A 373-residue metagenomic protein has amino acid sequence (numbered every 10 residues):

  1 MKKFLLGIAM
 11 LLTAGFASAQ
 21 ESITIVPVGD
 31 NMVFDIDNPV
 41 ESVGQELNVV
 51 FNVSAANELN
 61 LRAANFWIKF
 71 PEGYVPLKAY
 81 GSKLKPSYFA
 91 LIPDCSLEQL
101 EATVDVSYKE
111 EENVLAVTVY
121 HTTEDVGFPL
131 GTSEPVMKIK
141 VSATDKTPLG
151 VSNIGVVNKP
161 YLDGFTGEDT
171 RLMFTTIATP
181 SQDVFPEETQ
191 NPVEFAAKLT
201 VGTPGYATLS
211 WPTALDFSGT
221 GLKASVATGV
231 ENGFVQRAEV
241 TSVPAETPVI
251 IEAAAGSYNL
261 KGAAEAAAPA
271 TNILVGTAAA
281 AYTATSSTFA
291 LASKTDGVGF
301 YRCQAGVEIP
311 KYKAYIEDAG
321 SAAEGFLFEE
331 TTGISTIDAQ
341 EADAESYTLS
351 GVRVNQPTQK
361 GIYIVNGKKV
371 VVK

Functional and structural regions predicted by a protein language model:
M1-S22: Bacterial Sec-dependent N-terminal signal peptides
K2, T247-I251, I362-V365: Short hydrophobic/aromatic-rich beta-strand motifs
Q20-A196, G299, E308, Y312-A314 (+1 more regions): Acidic, low-complexity intrinsically disordered segments
E41-Q45, T103-V114, G202-T203, A227-N232 (+3 more regions): Short, ordered beta-strand-loop transition motifs
F51, F66, I139, V249 (+4 more regions): Terminal processing/anchoring signals of secreted or surface-associated proteins and related intramolecular
A79, D216-G233, A344-S350: Change to "...patches in solvent-exposed regions of secreted, membrane-anchored, or virion-exposed structural
V151-N153, P192-F217, E239-G333, K373: A short, polar beta-strand/turn micro-motif
T331-K373: C-terminal outer-membrane/trafficking sorting elements
